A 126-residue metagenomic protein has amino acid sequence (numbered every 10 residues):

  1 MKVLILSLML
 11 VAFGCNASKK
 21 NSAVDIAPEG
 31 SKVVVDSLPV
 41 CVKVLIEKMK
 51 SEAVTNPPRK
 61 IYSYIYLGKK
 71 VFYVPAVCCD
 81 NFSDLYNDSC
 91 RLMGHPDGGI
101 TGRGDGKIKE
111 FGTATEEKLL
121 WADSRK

Functional and structural regions predicted by a protein language model:
M1-S7: Sec-dependent signal peptide recognition, specifically the positively charged N-region followed immediately by
F13-G14: C-terminal motif of bacterial Sec signal peptides marking the signal peptidase cleavage site
A17-P28: Bacterial Sec signal peptide processing site at the extreme N-terminus
A27-T55: Short, non-transmembrane alpha-helical segments in secretory-pathway proteins
E47-R91: Mature extracytoplasmic domains of secretory-pathway proteins
G98-K126: C-terminal partner/receptor-binding element of secreted or periplasmic proteins
